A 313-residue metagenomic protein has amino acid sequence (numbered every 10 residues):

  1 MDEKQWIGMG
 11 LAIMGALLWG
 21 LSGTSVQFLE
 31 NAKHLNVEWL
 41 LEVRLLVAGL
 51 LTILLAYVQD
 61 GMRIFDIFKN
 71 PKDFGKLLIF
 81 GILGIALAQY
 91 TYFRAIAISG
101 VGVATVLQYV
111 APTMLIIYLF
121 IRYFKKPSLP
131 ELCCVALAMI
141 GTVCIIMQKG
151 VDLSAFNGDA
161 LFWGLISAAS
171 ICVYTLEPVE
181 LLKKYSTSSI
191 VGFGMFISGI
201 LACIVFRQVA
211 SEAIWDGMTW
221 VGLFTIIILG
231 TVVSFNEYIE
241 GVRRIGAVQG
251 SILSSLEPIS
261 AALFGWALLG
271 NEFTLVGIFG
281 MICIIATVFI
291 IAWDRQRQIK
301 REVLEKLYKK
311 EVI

Functional and structural regions predicted by a protein language model:
M1, L45, I146-Q148, T219 (+1 more regions): C-terminal-most transmembrane helix of multi-pass membrane proteins
M1-V43, I82, L153-E180, L304-I313: Glycine-/small-residue-enriched transmembrane alpha-helix faces in small-molecule transporters and effluxers
K4-M9, H34-E38, E42, I67-D73 (+3 more regions): Juxtamembrane helix-entry segments on the extracytoplasmic side of multipass membrane proteins
A16, V43, I85, Q89 (+3 more regions): Helix-helix packing/entry segments at the starts of transmembrane helices
F28, A48-K69, M139-A155, F196-T219 (+3 more regions): Membrane-interface helix-cap regions at the ends of transmembrane helices in multi-pass membrane proteins
K33-A86, M114-Y118, A169-E177, V191-V209 (+2 more regions): Transmembrane alpha-helices of multi-pass small-molecule transport proteins
Q59-G102, C144, I227-I245: Specific transmembrane alpha-helical segments of multi-pass solute transporters/efflux pumps, especially DMT/EamA
Q108, F124-C144, S154-L161, D216-W220 (+1 more regions): Loop-to-transmembrane alpha-helix entry segments
